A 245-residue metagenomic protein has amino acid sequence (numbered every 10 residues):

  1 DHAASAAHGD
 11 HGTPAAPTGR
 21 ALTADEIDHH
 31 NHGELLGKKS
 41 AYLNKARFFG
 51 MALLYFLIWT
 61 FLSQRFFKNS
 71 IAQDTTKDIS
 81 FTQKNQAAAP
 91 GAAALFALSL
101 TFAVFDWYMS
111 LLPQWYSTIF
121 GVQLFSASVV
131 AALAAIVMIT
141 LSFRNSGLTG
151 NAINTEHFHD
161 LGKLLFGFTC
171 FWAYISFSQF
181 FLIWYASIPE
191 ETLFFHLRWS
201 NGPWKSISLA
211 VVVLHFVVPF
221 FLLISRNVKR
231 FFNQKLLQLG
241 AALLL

Functional and structural regions predicted by a protein language model:
S5, G12, P17, A21-H32 (+2 more regions): Long, contiguous internal "core" modules enriched in hydrophobic/ aromatic residues
S200-L245: Extended, compositionally biased non-globular segments
